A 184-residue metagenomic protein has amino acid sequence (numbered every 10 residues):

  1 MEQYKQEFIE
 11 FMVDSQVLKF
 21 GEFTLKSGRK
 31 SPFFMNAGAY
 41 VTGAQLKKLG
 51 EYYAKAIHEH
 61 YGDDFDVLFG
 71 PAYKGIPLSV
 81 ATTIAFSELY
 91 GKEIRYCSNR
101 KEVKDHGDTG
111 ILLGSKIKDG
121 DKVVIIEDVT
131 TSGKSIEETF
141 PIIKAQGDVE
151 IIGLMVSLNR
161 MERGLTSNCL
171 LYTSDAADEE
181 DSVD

Functional and structural regions predicted by a protein language model:
M1-Y61: Active-site-facing substrate-recognition patch
G62-F65, K118-G120: Short helix-loop-beta connector
D64-A72: Short glycine-rich phosphate-binding loop at a beta-alpha junction
P71-A72, I76-V80: Ordered, amphipathic secondary-structure segments that act as subunit-interaction surfaces in large macromolecular
V80-V123, E137: Short, glycine/charge-rich flexible loops or terminal/linker lids adjacent to PRPP-binding catalytic cores
N99, V149-G164: ATP-dependent adenylation/pyrophosphate-handling site
S167-L171: Charged helix-capping and loop-helix junction motifs
Y172-A177: Conserved small/polar residues in nucleotide/adenosyl-binding loops
